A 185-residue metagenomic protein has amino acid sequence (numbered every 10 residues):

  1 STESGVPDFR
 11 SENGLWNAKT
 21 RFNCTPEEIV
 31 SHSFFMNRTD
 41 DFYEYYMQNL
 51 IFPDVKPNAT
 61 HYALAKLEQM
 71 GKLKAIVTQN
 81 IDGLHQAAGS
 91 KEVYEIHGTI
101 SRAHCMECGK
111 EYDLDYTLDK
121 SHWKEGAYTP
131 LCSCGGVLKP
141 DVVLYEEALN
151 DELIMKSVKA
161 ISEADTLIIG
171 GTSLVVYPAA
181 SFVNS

Functional and structural regions predicted by a protein language model:
S1-S185: Conserved catalytic core of sirtuin-type NAD+-dependent deacylases
